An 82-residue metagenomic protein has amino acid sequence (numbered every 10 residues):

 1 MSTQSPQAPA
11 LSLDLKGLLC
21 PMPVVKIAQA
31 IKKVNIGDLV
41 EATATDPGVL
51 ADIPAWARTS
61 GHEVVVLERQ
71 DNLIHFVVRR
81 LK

Functional and structural regions predicted by a protein language model:
M1-S2: SAM-dependent methyltransferases
S5, E68-D71: Short, ordered beta-strand-loop transition motifs
S5-D14: Right-handed parallel beta-helix/beta-solenoid
A10, G37-E41, L73-H75: Intrinsic-disorder/low-complexity, polar/charged segments enriched in Ser/Thr/Lys/Arg/Asp/Glu/Gln
L15-E68: Amphipathic, hydrophobic secondary-structure cores in small proteins
H75-K82: Core SAM-dependent methyltransferase catalytic element
